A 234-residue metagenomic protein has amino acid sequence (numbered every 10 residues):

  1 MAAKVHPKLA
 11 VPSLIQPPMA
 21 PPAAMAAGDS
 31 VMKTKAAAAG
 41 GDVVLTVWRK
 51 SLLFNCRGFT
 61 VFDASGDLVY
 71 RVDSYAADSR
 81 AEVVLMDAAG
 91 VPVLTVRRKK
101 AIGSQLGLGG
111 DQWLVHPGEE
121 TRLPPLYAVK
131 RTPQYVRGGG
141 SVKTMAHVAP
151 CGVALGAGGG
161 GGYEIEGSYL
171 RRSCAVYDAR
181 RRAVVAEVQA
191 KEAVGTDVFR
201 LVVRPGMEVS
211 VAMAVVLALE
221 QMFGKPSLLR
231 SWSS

Functional and structural regions predicted by a protein language model:
A2-A81, A88, G110, T121-S234: Low-complexity or membrane-interfacial segments used for flexible interactions
A76-E120: Hydrophobic/aromatic-rich structural module bridging two neighboring secondary-structure elements via a short loop
